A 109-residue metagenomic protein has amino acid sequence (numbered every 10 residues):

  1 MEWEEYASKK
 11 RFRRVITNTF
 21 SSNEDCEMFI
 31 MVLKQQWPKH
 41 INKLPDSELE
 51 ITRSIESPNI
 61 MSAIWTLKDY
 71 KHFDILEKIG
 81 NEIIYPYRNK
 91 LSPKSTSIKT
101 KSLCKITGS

Functional and structural regions predicted by a protein language model:
E2-E4, S21, S109: A compositional/biophysical signature of low hydrophobicity enriched in polar/charged and small residues
E4-E5, K90: Short proline/glycine-enriched turn/loop segments at secondary-structure junctions
K9-T19, S62: Active-site-flanking beta-strand signature of metal-NTP-handling nucleotidyl enzymes and homologous cyclase-like
T17-S22, W65-D69: Short beta-strand-to-loop capping motifs
T19-L33: Short, surface-exposed ligand-recognition loops at beta-strand->loop->(often short) alpha-helix junctions that present
Q35-E50, T66-S102: An amphipathic, aromatic/His-enriched active-site/gating alpha helix that lines ligand/cofactor pockets
T52-P58: A short beta-turn/loop motif at secondary-structure boundaries
S102-S109: Short, low-order "capping/linker" segments at domain edges
